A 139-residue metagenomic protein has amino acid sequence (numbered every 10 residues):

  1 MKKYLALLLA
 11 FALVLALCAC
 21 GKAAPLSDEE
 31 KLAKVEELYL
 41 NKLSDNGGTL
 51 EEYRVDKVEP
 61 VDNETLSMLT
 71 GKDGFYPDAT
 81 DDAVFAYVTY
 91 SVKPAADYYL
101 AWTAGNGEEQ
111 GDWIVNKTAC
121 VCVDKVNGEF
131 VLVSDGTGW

Functional and structural regions predicted by a protein language model:
M1-F11: Positively charged n-region of N-terminal signal peptides that target proteins for export
L7, G21-A24: Juxtamembrane and targeting peptides
A16-A19: C-terminal motif of bacterial Sec signal peptides marking the signal peptidase cleavage site
A24-T65: Short, non-transmembrane alpha-helical segments in secretory-pathway proteins
S44, G107-V115: Short, solvent-exposed secondary-structure boundary motifs
R54-Q110: Surface-exposed, charged secondary-structure patches
D112-W139: Short beta-strand edge/turn micro-motifs at domain boundaries
